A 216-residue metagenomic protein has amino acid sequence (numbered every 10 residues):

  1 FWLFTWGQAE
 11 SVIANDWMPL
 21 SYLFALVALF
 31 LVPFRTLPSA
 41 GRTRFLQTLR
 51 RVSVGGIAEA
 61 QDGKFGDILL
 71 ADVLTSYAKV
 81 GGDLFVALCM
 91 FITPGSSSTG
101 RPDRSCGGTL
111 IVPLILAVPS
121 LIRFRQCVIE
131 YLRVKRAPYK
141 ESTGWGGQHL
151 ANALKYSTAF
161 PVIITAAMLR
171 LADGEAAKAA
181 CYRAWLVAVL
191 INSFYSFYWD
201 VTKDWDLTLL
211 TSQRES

Functional and structural regions predicted by a protein language model:
F1-E215: Alpha-helical, bilayer-embedded segments
